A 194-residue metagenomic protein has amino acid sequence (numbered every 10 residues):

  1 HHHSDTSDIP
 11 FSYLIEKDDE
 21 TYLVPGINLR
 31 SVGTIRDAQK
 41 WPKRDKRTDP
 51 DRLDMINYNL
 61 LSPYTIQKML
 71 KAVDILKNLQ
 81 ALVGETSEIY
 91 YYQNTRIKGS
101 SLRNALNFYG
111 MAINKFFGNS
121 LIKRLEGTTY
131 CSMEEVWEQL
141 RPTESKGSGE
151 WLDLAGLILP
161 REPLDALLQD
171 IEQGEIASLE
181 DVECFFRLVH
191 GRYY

Functional and structural regions predicted by a protein language model:
H1-K77: Glycine-rich hexapeptide-repeat left-handed beta-helix
Y13, Y22, Y58, Y64 (+4 more regions): Sequence-level detector for tyrosine residue identity
K40-K43, D54, D74, Q80-G84 (+3 more regions): Glycine-centered secondary-structure boundary/capping sites
L61-G110: An accessory alpha-helical subdomain
K98-S100, K115-G118: Accessory helical-bundle/CTD segments and flexible terminal tails appended to RecA-like ATPase motors
S120-Y194: C-terminal accessory/interaction regions of large nucleic acid-associated machines
